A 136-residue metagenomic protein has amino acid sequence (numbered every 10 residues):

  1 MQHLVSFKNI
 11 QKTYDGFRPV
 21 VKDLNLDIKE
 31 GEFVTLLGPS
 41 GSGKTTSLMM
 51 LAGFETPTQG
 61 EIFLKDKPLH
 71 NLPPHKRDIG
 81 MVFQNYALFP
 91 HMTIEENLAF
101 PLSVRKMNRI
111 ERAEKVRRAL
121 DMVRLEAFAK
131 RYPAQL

Functional and structural regions predicted by a protein language model:
L37-P39: The feature captures the beta-strand-to-loop junction immediately N-terminal to the Walker
A52: Helix-to-loop junction immediately C-terminal to a conserved catalytic motif
T58-P68: ABC nucleotide-binding domain "signature motif"
D66-P68, S103-K106, I110-F128: Conserved ABC ATPase "signature" region
N71, Y132-L136: Conserved ABC ATPase signature
M92-F100, Y132: Short coil-to-helix segment of the ABC ATPase nucleotide-binding domain corresponding to the Q-loop/switch region
